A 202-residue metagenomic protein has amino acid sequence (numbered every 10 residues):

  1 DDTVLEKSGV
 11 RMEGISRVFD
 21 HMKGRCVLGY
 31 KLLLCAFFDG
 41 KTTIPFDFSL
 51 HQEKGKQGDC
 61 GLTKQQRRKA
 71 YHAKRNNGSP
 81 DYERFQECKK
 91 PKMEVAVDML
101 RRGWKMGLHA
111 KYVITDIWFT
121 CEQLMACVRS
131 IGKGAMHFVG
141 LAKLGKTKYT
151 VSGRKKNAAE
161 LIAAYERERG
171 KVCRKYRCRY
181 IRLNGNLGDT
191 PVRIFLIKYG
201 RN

Functional and structural regions predicted by a protein language model:
D1-S8, C35, V113-T120, F138: Short, conserved catalytic/metal-binding motifs centered on acidic residues
D2-K64: Structured nucleic-acid-interacting core domains from mobile-element enzymes and related host factors, especially RNase
S8-R11, C121-V128, T147-R154: A short acidic (Asp/Glu
K41-R75, F85, K89, A135-N202: An anionic, glycine-rich sequence signature occurring as long contiguous blocks
E87-K111: Short, basic/hydrophobic alpha-helical segments
K105, M125-H137: Short, surface-exposed basic-aromatic patches at helix termini and helix-loop junctions that form
A110-T115, T120-S130: Aromatic- and glycine-enriched pocket-lining scaffold segments that form the walls of small-molecule binding clefts
